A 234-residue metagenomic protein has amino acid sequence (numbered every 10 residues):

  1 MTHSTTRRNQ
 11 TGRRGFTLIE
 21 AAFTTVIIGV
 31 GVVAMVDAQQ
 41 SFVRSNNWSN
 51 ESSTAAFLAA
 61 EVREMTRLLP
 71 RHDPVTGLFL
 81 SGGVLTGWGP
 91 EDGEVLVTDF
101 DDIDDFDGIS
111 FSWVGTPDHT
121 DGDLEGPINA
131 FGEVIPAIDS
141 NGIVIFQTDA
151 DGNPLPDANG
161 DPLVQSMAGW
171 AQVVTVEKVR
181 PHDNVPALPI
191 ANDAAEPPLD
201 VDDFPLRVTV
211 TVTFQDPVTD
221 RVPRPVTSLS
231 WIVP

Functional and structural regions predicted by a protein language model:
M1-F16: N-terminal leader/signal peptides at the extreme start of proteins
G12, A21, F204-L206: Exposed loop/turn and edge beta-strand positions of beta-sandwich/beta-sheet ligand-binding modules
F16-A60, L69: Aliphatic-rich helix starts adjacent to a transmembrane/signal segment
F57, R63-P234: Low-complexity, Gly/Pro-rich coil/beta segments used as flexible assembly/activation regions
